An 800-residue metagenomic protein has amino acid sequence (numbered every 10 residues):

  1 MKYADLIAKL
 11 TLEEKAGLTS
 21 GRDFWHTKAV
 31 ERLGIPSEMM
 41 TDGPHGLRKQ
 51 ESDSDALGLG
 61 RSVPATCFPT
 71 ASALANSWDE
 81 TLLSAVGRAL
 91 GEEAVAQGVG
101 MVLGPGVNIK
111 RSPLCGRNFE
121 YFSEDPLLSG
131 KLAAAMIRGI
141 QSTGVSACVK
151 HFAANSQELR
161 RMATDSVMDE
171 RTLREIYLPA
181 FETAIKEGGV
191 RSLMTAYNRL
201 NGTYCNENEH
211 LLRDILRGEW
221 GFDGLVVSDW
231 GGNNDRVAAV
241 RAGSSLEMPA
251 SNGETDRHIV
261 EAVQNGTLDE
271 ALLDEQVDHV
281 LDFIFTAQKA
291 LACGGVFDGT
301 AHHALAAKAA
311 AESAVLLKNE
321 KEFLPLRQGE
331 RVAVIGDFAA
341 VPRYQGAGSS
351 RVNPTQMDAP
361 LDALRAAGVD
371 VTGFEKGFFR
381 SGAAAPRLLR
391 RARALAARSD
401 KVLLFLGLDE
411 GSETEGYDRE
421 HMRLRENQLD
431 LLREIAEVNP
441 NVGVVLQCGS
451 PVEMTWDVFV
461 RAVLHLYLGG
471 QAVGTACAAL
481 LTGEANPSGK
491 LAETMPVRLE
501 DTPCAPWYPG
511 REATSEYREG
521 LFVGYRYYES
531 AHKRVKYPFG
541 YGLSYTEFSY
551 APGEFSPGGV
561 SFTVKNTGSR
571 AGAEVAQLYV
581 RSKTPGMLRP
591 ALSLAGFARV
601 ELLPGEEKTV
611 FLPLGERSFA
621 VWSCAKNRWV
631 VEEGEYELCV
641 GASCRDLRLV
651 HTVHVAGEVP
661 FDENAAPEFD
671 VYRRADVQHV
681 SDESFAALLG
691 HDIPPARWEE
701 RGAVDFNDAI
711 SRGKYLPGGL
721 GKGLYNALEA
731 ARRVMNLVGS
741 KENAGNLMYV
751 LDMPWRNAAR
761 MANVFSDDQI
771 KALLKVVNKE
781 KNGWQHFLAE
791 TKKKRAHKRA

Functional and structural regions predicted by a protein language model:
M1-V621, E635-V640, C644, R760-A762 (+1 more regions): Glycoside hydrolase catalytic-domain context in secreted enzymes
G46, A505, R570, G641 (+10 more regions): A generic signature of intrinsically disordered, low-complexity regions enriched in glycine/proline and charged/polar
L281-I284, A478, F522, A642-R674: Long hydrophobic alpha-helices with heptad-repeat/coiled-coil character
E616-D662: Terminal connector regions
T652-G718: Charged, amphipathic alpha-helical linkers/stalks
L688-A800: Long, low-hydrophobicity ectodomains and other hydrophilic envelope-associated domains
